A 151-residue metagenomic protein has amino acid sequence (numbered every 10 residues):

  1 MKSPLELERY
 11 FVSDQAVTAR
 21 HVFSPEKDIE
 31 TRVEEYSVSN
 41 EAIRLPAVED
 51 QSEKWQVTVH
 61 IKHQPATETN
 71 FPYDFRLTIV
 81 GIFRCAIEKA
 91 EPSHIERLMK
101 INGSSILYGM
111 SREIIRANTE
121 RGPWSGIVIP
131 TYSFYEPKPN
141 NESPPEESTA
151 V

Functional and structural regions predicted by a protein language model:
M1-I106, E113-V151: N-terminal intrinsically disordered, cationic/polar leader segments that include organellar targeting peptides
